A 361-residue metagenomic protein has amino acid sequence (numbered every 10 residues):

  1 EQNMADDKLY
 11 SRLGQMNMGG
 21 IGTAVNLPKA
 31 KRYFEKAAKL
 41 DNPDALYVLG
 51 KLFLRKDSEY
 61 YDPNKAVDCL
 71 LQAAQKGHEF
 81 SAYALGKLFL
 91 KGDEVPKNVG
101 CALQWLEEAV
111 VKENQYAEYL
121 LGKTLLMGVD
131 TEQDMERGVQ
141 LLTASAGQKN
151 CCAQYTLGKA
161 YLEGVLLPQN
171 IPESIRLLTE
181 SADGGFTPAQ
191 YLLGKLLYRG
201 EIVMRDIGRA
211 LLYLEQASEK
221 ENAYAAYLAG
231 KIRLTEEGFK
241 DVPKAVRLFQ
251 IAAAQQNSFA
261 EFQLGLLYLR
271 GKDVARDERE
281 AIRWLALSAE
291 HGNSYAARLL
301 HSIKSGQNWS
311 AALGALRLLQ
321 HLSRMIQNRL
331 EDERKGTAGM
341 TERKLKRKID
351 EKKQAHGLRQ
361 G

Functional and structural regions predicted by a protein language model:
N3-D6, G19-I21, L40-N42, R55-D57 (+17 more regions): Short helix-capping/linker turns of helical repeat alpha-solenoids
R12-G19, V48-R55, A84-K91, L120-M127 (+6 more regions): Hydrophobic face of amphipathic alpha-helices that form TPR/SEL1-like repeat modules and related alpha-solenoid
A24-Y33, E59-C69, P96-W105, E132-L141 (+5 more regions): Structural signature of tandem alpha-helical TPR/SEL1-like repeats, specifically the intra-repeat loop/turn
K36-A37, Q72-A73, E108-A109, A144-S145 (+4 more regions): Canonical positions in the second alpha-helix
C152, I171-R176, E180-F259: Eukaryotic tandem repeat interaction scaffolds
R276-S294, H301-N308, G314-R324: TPR/TPR-like (Sel1-like) alpha-helical repeat modules
Q320-G361: Helical anchoring/docking segments at protein termini
